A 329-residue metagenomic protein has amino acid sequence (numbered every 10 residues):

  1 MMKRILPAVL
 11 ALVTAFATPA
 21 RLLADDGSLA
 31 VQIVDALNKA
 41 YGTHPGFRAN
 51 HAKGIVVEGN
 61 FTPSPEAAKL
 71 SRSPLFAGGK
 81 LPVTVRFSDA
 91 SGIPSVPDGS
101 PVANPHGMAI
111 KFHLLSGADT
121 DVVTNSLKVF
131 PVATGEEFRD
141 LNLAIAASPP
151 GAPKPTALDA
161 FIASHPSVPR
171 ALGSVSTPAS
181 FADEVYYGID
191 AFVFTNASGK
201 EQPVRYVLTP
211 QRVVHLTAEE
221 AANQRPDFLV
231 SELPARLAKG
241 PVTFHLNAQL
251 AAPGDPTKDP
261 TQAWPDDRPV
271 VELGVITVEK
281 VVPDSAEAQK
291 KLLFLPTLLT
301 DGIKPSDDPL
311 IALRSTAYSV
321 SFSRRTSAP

Functional and structural regions predicted by a protein language model:
M1-A8: Bacterial N-terminal signal peptides that target proteins for export
A8-V9, S319: Intrinsically disordered, low-complexity segments enriched in polar/charged small residues
T14-R21: C-terminal segment of classical bacterial N-terminal signal peptides
L22-P329: Active-site-adjacent core segments of small-molecule enzymes
